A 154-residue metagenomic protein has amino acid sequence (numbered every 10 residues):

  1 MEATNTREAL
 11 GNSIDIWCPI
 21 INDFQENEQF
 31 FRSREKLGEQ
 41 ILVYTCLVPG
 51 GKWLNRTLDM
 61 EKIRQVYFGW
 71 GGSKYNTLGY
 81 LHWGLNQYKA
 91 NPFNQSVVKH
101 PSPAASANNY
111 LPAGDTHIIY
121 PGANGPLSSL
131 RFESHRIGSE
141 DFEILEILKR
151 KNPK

Functional and structural regions predicted by a protein language model:
M1-N94: Catalytic-core regions of glycoside hydrolase
M1-T6, T77, F93-K154: Catalytic domains of carbohydrate-active enzymes that cleave complex glycans
